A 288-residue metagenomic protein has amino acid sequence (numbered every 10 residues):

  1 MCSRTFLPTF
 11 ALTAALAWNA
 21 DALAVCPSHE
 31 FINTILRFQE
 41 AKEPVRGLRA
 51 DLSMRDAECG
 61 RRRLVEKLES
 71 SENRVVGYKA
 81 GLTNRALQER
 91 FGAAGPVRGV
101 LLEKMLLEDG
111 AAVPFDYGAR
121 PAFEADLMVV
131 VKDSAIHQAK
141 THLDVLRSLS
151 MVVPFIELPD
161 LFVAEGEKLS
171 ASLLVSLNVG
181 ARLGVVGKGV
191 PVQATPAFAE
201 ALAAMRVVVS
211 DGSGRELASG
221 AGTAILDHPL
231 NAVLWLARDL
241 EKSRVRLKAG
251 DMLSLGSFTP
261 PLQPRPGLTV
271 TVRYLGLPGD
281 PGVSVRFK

Functional and structural regions predicted by a protein language model:
M1-F10: Bacterial N-terminal signal peptides that target proteins for export
A17-A20: N-terminal signal peptide c-region/cleavage motif recognized by signal peptidases
V25-H228, G279-S284, K288: Catalytic-core "active-site belt" of small-molecule-metabolizing enzymes, emphasizing His/Asp/Glu-rich regions
N178, T271-G276: Short, exposed beta-strand-loop hairpins at the edges of beta-sheets in extracellular/periplasmic proteins
T259-L262, G276-G279: Short, charged beta-turn/beta-strand-edge "cap" motif at the junction between a beta-strand and an adjacent loop
